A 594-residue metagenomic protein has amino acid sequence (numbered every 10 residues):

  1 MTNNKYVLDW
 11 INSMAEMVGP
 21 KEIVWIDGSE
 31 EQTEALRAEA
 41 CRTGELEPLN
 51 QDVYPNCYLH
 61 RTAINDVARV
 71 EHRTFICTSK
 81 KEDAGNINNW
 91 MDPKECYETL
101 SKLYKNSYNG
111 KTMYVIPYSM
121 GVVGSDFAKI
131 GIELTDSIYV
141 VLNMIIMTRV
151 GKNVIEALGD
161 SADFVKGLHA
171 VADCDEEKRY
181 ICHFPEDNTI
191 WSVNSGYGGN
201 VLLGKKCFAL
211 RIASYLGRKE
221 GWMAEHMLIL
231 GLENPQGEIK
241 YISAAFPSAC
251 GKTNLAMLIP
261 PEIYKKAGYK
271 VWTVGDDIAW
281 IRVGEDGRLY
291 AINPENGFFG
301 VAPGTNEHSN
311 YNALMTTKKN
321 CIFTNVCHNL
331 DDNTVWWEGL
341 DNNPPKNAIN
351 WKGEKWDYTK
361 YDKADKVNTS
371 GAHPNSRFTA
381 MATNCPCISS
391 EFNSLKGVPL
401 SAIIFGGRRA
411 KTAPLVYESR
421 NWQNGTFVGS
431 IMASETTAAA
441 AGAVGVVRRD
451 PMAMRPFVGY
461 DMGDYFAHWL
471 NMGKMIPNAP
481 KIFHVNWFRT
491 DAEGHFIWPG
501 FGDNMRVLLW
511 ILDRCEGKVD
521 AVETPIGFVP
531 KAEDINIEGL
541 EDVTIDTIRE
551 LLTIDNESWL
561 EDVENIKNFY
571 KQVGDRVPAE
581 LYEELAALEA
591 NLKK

Functional and structural regions predicted by a protein language model:
T2-C250, P260-K594: Conserved internal helical-beta-strand scaffold that buttresses enzyme catalytic cores
L255: Hydrophobic positions on the alpha1 helix immediately C-terminal to the Walker A/P-loop
